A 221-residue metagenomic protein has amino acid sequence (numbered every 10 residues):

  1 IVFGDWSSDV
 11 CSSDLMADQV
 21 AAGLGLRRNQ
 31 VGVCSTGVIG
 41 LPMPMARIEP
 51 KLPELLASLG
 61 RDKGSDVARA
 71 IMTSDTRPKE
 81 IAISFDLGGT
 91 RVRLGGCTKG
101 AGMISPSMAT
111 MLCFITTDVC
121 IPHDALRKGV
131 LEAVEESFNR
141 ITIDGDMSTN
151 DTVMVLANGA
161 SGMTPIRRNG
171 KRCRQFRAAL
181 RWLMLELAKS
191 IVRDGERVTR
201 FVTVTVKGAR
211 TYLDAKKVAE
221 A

Functional and structural regions predicted by a protein language model:
I1-V10: Single conserved hydrophobic/aromatic residue that forms the stacking wall/gate of nucleotide- or nucleobase-binding
S7-S8, G32-I39, G95-C97, L112-T116 (+2 more regions): Short glycine-rich or small-residue beta-strand-to-loop segments that form or flank ligand, phosphate, metal/Fe-S
S8, M43, R167-R168: Short, solvent-exposed loop/turn segments at secondary-structure boundaries
D9, S13, H123-V130, C173-L180: Short, charged, low-complexity patches
C11, G25-L26, R193-G195: Surface-exposed helix-capping loop/turn segments at secondary-structure junctions
D14-F138, I143, S148: Glycine-rich, mobile lid/loop segments that gate access to catalytic sites or pores
R140-L156, A188, V202: A structural-propensity feature for long, helix-poor, extended segments
N158-A221: A glycine- and small/hydrophobic-rich beta-loop-beta segment that serves as a flexible "lid/hinge" or phosphate-binding
